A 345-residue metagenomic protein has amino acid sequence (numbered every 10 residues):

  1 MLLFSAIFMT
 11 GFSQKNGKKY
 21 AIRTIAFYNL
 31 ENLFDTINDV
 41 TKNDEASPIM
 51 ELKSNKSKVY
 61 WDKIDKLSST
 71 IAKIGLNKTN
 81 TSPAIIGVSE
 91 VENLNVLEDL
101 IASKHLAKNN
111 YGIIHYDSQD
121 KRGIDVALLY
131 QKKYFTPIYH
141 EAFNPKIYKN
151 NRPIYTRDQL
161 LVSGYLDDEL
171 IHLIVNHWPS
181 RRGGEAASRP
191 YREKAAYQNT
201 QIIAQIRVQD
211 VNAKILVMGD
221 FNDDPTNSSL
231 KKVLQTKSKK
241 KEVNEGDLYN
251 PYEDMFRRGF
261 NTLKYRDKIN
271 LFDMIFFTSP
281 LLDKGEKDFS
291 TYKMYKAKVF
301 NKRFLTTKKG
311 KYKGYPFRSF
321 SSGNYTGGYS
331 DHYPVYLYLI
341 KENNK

Functional and structural regions predicted by a protein language model:
L2-F12: Hydrophobic h-region of N-terminal signal peptides that target proteins for export in Gram-negative bacteria
F12-K104, I114-V126, L305-K313, S321 (+1 more regions): N-terminal, active-site-proximal structural segment of metallo-dependent hydrolase catalytic domains
Q14-K15, Q205-I215, D223-K345: Metal-dependent phosphoester-hydrolase catalytic domains
Y28-E31, S89-E92, H115-Q119, Q131-K132 (+4 more regions): Active-site-proximal beta-strand/loop segments in catalytic clefts of secreted hydrolases
D35, N95-E98, R122-D125, R182-E185 (+2 more regions): Extracytoplasmic/secreted cell-surface and envelope-processing proteins
I49-Y60, S82-V88, H115-Y116, Y148-K149 (+4 more regions): Second-shell loop/turn segments in exported
V91-H172, N176-W178: Structured beta-strand-rich core segments of catalytic domains in phosphoester-bond hydrolases
H115, L160, G164-E253: Extracytoplasmic, non-cytosolic globular domains
